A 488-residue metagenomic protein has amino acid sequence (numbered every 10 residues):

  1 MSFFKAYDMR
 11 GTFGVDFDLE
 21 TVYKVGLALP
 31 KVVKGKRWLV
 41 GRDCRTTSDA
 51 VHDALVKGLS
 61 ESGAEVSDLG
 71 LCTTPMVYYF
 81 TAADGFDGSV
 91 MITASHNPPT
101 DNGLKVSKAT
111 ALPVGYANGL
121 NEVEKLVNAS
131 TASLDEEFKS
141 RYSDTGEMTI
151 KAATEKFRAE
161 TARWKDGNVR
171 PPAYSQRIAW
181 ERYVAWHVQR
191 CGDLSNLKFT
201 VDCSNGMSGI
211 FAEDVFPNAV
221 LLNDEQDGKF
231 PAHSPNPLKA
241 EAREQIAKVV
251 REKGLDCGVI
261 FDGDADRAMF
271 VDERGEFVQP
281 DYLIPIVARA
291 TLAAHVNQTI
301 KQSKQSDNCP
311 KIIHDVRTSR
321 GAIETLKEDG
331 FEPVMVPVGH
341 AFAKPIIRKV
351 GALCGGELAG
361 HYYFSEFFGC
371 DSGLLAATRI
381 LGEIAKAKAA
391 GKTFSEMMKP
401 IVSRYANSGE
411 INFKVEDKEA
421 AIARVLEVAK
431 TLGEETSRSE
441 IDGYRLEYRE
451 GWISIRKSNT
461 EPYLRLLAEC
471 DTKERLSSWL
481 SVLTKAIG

Functional and structural regions predicted by a protein language model:
M1-K57, E61-G63, R177-N196: An N-terminal, well-structured beta->alpha segment
W38-N102, A185, D214-V215, A219-V271: N-terminal small/polar loop signature for handling phosphorylated ligands or for N-terminal nucleophile
L69, L120-A185, Q189, D272-Q298 (+2 more regions): Proline/glycine-rich low-complexity loops and linkers
S89-D101, V250-D272, E276-F277, P333-S372: Glycine-rich phosphate-binding loop
T100-A129, V271-V287, F367-T378, I384: A short, gly/pro- and small-residue-rich
N102-K253: Gly/Ser/Thr-enriched, mixed-charge loops and adjacent short helices that form phosphate/oxyanion-binding elements
D307-G488: Phosphate-binding and adjacent anionic-ligand microenvironments
